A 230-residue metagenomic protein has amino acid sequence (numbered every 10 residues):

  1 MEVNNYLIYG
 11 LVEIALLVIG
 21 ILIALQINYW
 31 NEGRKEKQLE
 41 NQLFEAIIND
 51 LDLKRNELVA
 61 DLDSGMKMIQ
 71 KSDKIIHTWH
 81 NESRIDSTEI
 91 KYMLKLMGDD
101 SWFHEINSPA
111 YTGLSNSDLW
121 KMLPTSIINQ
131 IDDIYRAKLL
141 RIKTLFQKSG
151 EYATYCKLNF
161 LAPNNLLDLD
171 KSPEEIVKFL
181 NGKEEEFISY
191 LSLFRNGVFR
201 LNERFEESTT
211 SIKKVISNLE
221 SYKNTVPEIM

Functional and structural regions predicted by a protein language model:
M1-N4, I8, Y29-M230: Long, hydrophobic alpha-helical segments that serve as membrane-spanning/inserting helices
L11-Q26: Hydrophobic membrane-insertion alpha-helices, especially the h-region of bacterial N-terminal signal peptides
